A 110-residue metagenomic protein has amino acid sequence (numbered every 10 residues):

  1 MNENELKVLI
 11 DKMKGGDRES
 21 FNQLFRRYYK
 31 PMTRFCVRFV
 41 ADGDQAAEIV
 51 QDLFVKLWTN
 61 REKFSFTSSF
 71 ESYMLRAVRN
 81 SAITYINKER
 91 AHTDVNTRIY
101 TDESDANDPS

Functional and structural regions predicted by a protein language model:
M1-D11, G15: Short, Lys/Arg-enriched, disordered terminal segments
E3-L6, T84, H92-S110: Internal acidic/polar
L6-L9, S20-F21, F70, V95: Hydrophobic side chains within well-formed alpha-helices
K14-G15, D52-S69, K88-R90: Sigma70-family region 2
K14-N22, T33-V50: Short, charged helix-capping/linker segments at alpha-helix termini
F25-Y29, L75: Amphipathic, non-transmembrane alpha-helical scaffold segments
R34, E48-V55, S68-N80: Structural recognition of an alpha-helix C-terminal capping motif at a helix-to-coil junction
E62-F66, R76-T97: Arg/Lys-rich amphipathic alpha helix in sigma70-family domain 2
